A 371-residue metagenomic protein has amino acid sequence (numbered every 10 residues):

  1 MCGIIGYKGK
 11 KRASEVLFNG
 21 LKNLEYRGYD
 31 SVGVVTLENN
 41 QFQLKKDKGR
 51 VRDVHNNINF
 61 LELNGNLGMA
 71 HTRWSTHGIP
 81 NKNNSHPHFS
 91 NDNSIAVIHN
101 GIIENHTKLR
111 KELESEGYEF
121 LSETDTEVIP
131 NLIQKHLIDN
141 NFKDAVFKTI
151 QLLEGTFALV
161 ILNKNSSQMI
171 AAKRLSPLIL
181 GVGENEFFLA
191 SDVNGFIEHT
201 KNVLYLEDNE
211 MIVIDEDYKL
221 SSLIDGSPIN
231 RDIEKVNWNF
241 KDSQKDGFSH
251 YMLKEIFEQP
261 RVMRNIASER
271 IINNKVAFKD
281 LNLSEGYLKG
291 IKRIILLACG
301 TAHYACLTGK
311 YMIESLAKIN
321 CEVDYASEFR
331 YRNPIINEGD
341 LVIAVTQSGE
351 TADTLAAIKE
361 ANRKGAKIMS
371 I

Functional and structural regions predicted by a protein language model:
M1-K245, S249, R264-S268, I272-K292: Conserved short alpha-helical segments that host acidic/polar catalytic motifs at enzyme active sites
L253, F257-E258: Predominantly extracellular/luminal regions of secreted and cell-surface proteins, especially disulfide-bonded
Q259, M263, I368-I371: Short secondary-structure transition/capping segments
R261-I272, M312-I319: Acidic/glycine-enriched edge-of-secondary-structure segments
K289-I371: Glycine-rich phosphate-binding loops that contact phosphosugars or nucleotide phosphates
